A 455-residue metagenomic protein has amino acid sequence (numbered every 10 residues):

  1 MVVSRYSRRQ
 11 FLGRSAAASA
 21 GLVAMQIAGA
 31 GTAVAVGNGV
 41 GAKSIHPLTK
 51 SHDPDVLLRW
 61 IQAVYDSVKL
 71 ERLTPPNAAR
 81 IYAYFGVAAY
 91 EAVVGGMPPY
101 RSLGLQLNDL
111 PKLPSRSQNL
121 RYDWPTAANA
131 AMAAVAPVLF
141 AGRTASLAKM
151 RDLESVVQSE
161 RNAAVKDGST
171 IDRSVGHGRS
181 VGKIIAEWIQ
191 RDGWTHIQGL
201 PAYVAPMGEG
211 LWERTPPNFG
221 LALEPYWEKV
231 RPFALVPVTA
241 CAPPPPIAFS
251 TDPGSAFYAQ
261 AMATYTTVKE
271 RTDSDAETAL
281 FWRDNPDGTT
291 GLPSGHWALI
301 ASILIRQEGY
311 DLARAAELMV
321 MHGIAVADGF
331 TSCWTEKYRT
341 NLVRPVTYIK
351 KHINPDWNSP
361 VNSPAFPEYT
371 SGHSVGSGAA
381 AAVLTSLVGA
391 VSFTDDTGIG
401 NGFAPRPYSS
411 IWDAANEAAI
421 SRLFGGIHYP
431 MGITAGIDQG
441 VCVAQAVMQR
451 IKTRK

Functional and structural regions predicted by a protein language model:
M1-L22: N-terminal secretory signal peptides and thylakoid transit peptides that target proteins across membranes
M1-V2, A30, G95, A164: Short amphipathic alpha-helical "recognition" segments used for binding
S4-R5, A28, I185: Absolute N-terminal positional cue centered near the fourth residue
R9-Q10, S15, I27, I81 (+2 more regions): Hydrophobic alpha-helical segments, especially transmembrane helices and their immediate juxtamembrane helical caps
A24-Q26, Q449: Short arginine-rich
A28-G39: Signal peptide processing junction and immediate N-terminal pro/mature segment of secreted/exported proteins
G39-K455: Acidic/polar surface patches and capping/hinge elements
